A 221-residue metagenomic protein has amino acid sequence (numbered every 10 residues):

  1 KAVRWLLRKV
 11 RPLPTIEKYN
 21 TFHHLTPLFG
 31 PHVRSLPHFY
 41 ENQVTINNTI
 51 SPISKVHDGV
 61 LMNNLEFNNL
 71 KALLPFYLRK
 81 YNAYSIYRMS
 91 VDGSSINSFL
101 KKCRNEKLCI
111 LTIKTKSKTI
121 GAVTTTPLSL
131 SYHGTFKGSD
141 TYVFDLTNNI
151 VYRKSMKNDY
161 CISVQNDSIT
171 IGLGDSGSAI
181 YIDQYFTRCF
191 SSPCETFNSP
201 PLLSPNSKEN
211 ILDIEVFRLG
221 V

Functional and structural regions predicted by a protein language model:
K1-V221: Phosphate-recognition beta-domain surfaces
